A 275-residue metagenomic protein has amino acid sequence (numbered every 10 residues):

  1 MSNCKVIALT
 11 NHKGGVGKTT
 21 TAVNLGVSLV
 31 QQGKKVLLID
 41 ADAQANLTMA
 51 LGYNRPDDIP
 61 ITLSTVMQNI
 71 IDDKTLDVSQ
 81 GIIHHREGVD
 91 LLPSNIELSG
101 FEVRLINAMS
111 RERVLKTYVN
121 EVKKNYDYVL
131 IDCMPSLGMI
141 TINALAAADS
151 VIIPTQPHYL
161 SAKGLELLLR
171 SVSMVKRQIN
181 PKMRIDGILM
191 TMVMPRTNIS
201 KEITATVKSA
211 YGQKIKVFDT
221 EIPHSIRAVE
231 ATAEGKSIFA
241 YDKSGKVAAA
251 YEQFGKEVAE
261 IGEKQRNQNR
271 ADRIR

Functional and structural regions predicted by a protein language model:
M1-R275: P-loop NTP-binding core
